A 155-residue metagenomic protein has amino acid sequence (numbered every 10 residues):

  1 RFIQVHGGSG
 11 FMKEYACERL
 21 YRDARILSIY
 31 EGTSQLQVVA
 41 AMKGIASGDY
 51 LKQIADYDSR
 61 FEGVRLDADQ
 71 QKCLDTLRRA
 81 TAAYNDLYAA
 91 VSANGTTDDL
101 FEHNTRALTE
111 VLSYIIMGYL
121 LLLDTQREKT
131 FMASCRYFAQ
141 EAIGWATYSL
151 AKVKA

Functional and structural regions predicted by a protein language model:
R1-A155: Flavin-dependent oxidoreductase catalytic core characteristic of acyl-CoA dehydrogenase/oxidase-like enzymes
